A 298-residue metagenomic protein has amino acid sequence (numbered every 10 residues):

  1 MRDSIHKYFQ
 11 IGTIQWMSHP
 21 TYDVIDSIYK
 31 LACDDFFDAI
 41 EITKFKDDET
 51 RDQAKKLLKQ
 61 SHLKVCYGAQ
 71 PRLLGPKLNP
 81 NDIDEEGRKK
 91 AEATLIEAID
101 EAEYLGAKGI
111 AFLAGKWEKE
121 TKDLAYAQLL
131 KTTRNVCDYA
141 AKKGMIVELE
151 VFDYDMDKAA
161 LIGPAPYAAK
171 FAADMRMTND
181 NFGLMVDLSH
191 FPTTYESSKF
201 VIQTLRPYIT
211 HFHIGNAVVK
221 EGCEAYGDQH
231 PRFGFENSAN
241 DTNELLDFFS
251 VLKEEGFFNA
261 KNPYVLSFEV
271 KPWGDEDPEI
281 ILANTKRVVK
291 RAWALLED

Functional and structural regions predicted by a protein language model:
M1-G12, T21-K30, F36, G106-K108 (+2 more regions): Histidine-acidic metal/acid-base catalytic patches
M1-I99, E103, A141, N179-N181 (+1 more regions): N-terminal pre-domain/capping segments
R2-D3, N81-G183: Active-site acidic/histidine proton-transfer and metal-coordination neighborhood in alpha/beta enzyme cores
T13-M17, I42-K44, Y67-P71, F112-A114 (+5 more regions): A cross-domain feature marking catalytic cores of carbohydrate-active enzymes and several ubiquitous metabolic/repair
M17-D23, A39-A54, E118-E120, D155-I162 (+4 more regions): Acidic-and-aromatic substrate-binding clefts and catalytic sites of carbohydrate-active enzymes
F45-D52, L74-D84, E97-G106, M145-E150 (+4 more regions): Low-complexity, flexible helical/coil segments
K46-V65, T94-Y104, L130-A141, S197-T210 (+1 more regions): Short amphipathic alpha-helices and their capping/turn segments at secondary-structure boundaries
L74-N79, G109-K116, D228-Q229, S267-E269: A short small-residue
